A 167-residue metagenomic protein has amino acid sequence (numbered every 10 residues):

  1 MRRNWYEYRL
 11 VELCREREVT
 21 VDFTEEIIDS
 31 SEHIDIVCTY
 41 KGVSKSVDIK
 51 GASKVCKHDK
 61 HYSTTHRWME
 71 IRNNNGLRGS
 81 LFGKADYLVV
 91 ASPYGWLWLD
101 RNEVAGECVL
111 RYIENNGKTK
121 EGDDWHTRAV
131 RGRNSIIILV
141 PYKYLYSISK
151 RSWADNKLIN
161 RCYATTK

Functional and structural regions predicted by a protein language model:
M1-S30, S53: Acidic-basic catalytic patches of nuclease active cores, encompassing PD-(D/E)XK and other metal-cofactor nuclease
Y8, F23, K50-W98: Catalytic cores of nucleic-acid endonucleases
L10, C14, V21, I36-C38 (+2 more regions): Hydrophobic beta-strand residues in large extracellular and virion-surface proteins
I28, V37-T39, G79-L81: Short, conserved, surface-exposed binding loops centered on an aromatic residue
E32-I34: Short beta-strand or tight-loop elements that sit immediately N-terminal to catalytic metal-binding acidic residues
I36-C38, G42-C56: Conserved catalytic cores of phosphodiester-cleaving nucleases, focusing on short active-site segments
P93-K167: Non-catalytic C-terminal interaction segments of nucleic acid-processing enzymes
